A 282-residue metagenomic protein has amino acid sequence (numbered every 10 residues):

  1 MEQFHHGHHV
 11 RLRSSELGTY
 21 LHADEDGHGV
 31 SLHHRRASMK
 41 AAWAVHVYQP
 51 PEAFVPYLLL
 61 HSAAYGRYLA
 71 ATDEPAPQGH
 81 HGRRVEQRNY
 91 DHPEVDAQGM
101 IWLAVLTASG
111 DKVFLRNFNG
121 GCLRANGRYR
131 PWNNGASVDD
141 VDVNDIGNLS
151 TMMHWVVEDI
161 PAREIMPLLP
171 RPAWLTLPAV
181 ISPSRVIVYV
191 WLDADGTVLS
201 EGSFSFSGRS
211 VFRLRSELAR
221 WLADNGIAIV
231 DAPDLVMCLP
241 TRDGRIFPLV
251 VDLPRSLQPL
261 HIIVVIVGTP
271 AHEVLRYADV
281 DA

Functional and structural regions predicted by a protein language model:
M1-F212, W221-R242, G268-A282: Lectin-like carbohydrate-binding module/patch detector with strong preference for beta-trefoil
R242-R276: Long C-terminal extensions of eukaryotic subunits of large macromolecular complexes
